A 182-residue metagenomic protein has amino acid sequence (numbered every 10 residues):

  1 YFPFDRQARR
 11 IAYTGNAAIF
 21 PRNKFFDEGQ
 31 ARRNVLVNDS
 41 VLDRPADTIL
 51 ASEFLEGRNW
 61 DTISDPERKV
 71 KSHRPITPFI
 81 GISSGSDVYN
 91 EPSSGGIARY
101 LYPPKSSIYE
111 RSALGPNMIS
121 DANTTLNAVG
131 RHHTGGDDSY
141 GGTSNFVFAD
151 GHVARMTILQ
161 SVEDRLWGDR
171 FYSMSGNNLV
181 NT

Functional and structural regions predicted by a protein language model:
Y1-T182: Short, well-structured segments within or immediately adjacent to enzyme catalytic domains that line ligand-binding
